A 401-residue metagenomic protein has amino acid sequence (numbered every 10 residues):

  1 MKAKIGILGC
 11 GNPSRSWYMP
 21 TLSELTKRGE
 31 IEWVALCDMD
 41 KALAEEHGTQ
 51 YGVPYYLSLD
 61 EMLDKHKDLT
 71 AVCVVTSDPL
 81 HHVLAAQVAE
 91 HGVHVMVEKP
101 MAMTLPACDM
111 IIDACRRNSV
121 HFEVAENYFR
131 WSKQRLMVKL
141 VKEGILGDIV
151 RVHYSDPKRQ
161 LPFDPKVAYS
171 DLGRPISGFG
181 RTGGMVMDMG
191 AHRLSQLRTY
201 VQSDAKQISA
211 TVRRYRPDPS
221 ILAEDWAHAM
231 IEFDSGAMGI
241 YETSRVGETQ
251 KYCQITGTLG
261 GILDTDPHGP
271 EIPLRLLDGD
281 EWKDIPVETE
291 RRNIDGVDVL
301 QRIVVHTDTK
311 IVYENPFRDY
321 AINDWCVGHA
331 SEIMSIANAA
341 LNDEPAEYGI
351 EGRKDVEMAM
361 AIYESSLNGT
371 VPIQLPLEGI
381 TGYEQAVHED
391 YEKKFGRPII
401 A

Functional and structural regions predicted by a protein language model:
M1-K2, I7-L8, E61, A71-C73 (+3 more regions): C-terminal helix-rich "cap/oligomerization" subdomain common to oxidoreductases
M1-Y51: N-terminal Rossmann-like dinucleotide-binding module
P13, Y128-I221: Predominantly a Rossmann-like dinucleotide-binding segment in NAD(P)-dependent oxidoreductases
Y51-A114: Beta-loop-alpha module in the N-terminal Rossmann-like domain of NAD(P)-dependent dehydrogenases, especially those
L57, V97, F122-V124, H153 (+1 more regions): Hydrophobic residues in well-ordered beta-strands that form the structural core
M110-Y128, G147-V152: Rossmann-fold dehydrogenase core element
N127, L259-E347, G382-A401: C-terminal glycine/acidic-rich active-site capping loop/insertion
Q202-Q207, P217-I221, D225-L263, P267-I272: Glycine-rich, aromatic-lined ligand/substrate-binding cores of catalytic and carbohydrate-binding domains
